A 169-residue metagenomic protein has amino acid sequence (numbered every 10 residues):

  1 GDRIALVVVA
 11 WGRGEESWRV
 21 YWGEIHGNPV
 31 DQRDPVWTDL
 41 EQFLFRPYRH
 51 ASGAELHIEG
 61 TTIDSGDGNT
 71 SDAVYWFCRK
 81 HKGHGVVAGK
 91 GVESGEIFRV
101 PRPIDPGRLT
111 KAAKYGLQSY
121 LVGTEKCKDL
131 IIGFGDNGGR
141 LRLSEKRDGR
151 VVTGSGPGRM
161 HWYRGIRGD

Functional and structural regions predicted by a protein language model:
G1-G14: Gly/Thr-rich phosphate-binding beta-strand-loop-beta motif of the actin/hexokinase/Hsp70
E15-G168: Mg2+-dependent endonuclease catalytic cores in nucleic-acid-processing enzymes, primarily RNase H-like
